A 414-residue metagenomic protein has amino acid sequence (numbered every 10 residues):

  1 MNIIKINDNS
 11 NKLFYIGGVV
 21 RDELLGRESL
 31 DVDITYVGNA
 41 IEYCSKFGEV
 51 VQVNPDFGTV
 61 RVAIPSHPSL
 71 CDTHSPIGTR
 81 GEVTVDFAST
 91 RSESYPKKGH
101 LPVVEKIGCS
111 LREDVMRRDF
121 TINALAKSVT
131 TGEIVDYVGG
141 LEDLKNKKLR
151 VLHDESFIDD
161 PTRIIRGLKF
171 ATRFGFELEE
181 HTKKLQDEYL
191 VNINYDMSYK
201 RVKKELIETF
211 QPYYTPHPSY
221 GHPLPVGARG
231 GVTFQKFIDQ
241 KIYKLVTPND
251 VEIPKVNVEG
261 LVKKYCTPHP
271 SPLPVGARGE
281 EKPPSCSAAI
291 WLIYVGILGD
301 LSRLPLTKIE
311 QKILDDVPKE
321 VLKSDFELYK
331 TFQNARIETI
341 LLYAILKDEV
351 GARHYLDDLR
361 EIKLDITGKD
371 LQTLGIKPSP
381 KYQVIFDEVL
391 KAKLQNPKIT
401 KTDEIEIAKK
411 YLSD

Functional and structural regions predicted by a protein language model:
M1-H222, R229-P270, G276-D414: Catalytic cores of the polymerase beta-like nucleotidyltransferase superfamily and closely associated nucleotide
